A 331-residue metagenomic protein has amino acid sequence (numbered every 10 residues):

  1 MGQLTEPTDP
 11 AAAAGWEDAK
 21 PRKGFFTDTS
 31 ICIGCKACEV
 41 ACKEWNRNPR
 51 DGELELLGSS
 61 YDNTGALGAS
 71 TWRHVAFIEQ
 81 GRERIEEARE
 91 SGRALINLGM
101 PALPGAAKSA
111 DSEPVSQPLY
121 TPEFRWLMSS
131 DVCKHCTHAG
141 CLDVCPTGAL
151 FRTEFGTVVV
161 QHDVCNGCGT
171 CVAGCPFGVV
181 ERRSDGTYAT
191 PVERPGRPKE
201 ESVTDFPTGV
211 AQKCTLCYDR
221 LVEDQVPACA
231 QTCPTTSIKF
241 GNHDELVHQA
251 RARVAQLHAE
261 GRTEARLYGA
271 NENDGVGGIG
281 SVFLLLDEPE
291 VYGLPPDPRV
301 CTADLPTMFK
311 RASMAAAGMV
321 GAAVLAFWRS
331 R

Functional and structural regions predicted by a protein language model:
M1-R331: Non-ligating segments of multi-cofactor redox enzymes
